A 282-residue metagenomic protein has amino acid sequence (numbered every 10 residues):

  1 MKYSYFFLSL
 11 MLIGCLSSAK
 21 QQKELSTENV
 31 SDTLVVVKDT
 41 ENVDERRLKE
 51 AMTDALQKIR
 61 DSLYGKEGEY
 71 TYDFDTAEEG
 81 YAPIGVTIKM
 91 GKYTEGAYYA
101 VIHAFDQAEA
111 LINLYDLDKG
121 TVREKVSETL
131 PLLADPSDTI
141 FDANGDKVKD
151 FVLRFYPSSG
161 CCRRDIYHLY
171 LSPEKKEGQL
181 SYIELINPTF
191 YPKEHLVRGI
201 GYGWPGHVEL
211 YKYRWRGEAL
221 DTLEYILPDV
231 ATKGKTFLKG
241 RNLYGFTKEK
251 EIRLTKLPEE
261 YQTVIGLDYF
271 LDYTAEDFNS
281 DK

Functional and structural regions predicted by a protein language model:
S4-I13: Sec-dependent N-terminal signal peptides
L16-T94, E194-K282: Acidic, small-residue rich beta-repeat scaffolds with periodic aromatic anchors
Y93-V101, N144-F155, H195-G199: Acidic/hydrophobic-patterned starts of short beta strands in beta-sheet-rich repeat architectures
A104-E109, C161-D165, P205-V208: Short, solvent-exposed loop/turn segments at conserved positions within beta-propeller repeat blades
E109-K147, F151-L153, L169-S172: Short N-terminal edge-element motif at the start of the domain
N113-D118, C162-S181, K212-G217: Beta-propeller blade repeat segments, especially FG-GAP/WD-type strand-to-loop junctions in 6- to 7-bladed propeller
E124-E128, Q179-N187, T222-V230: Beta-propeller fold detector
L133-I140, I183-P192, K233-K235: Repeated scaffold domains used in trafficking and secretory/extracellular systems, primarily beta-propellers
